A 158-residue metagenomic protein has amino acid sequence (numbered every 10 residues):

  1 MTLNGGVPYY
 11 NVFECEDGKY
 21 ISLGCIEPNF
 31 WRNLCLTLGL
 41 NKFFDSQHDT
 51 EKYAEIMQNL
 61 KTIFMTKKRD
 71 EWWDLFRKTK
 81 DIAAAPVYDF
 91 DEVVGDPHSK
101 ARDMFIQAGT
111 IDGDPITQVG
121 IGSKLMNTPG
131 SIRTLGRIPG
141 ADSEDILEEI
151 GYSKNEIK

Functional and structural regions predicted by a protein language model:
M1: Active-site phosphate/pyrophosphate-binding segments
N4, Y9-K80, A84: Aromatic-enriched alpha-helical interface/lid elements that frame and gate functional surfaces
N11-C15, F105-I111: Short acidic-hydrophobic surface loop/beta-edge motif
E27-P28, E92, S123, G130: Short, glycine-/Ser/Thr-/acidic-enriched flexible segments
L40, S99, Y152-S153: Helix N-cap/coil-helix junction residues
T50, G109-I157: Flexible, small-/acidic-enriched active-site or ligand-binding loops
R77-R102: Conserved PLP cofactor-binding pocket of PLP-dependent enzymes
